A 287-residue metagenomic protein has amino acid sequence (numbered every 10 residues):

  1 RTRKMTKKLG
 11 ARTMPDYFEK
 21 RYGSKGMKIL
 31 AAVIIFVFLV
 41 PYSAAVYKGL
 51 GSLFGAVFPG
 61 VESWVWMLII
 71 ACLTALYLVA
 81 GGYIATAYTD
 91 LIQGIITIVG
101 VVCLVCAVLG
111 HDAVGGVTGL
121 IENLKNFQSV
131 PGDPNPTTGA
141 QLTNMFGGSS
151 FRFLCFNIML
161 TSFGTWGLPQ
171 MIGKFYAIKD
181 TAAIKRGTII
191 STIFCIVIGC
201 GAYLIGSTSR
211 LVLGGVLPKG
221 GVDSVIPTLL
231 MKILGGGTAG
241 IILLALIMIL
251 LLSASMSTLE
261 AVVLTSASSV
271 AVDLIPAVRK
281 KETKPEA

Functional and structural regions predicted by a protein language model:
R1, P41-G51, L76-Y83, V102-A113 (+4 more regions): Structural signature of transmembrane alpha-helix termini at the membrane-water interface
R1-L78, N157-G164, L251-V263: Helix-loop-helix module between adjacent transmembrane segments
K4-K7, D16-G23, S52-A56, E122 (+5 more regions): Short amphipathic alpha-helical coupling elements at transmembrane boundaries
E19, I95-A245: Loop-to-helix junctions at membrane interfaces in multi-pass transport proteins
R21-I29, L68, S268-A287: Loop-to-transmembrane helix boundary motifs in multi-pass membrane proteins
L30, W66-I70, T89-I92, G187-I190: Hydrophobic core positions of alpha-helical segments in small-molecule transporters and transporter systems
D90, G94, T188-I196, L250-A254 (+1 more regions): Transmembrane helix-bundle signature of multi-pass membrane transporters/permeases
